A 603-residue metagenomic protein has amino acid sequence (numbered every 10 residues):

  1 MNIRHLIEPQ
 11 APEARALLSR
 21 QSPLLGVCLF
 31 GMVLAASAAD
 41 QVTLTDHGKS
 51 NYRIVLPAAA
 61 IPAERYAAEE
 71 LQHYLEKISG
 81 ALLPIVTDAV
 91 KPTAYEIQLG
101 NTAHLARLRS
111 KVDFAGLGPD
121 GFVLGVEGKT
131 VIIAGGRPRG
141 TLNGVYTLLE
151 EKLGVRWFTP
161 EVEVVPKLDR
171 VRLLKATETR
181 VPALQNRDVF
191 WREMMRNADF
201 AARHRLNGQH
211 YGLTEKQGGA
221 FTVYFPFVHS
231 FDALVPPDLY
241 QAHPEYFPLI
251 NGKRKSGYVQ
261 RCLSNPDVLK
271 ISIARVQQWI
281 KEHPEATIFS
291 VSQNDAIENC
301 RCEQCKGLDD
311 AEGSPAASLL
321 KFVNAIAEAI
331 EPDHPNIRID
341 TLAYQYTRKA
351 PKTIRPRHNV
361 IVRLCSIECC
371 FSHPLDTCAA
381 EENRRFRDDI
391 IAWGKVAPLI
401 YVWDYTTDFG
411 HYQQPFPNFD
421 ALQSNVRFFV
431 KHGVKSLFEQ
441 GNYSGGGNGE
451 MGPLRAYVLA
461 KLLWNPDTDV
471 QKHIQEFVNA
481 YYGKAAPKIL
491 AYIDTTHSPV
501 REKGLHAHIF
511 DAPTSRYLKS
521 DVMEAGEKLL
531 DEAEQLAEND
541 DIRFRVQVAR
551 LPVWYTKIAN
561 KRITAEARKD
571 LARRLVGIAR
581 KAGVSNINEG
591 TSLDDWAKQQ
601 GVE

Functional and structural regions predicted by a protein language model:
S22-A35: Bacterial N-terminal signal peptides
A36-D40: Boundary at the C-terminal end of the N-terminal hydrophobic targeting segment
S50, A59, A67-E70, Y74 (+6 more regions): Feature activates predominantly on carbohydrate-active enzymes
I85-D113: Short, well-ordered secondary-structure micro-motifs within conserved domains or adaptor modules
L263, D267-K270, Q278, E381-A485 (+1 more regions): Structured mid-domain segments that build the active-site/substrate or prosthetic-cofactor binding neighborhood
D309-I326, R357-D376, F429, V458-T468: Acidic, His- and aromatic-enriched active-site or binding-groove loops in soluble protein domains that engage sugars
D340-E368, Q413-F419, G447-R455: Substrate-binding cleft/loops of secretory-pathway carbohydrate-active enzymes
G433, L459-E603: Catalytic domains of carbohydrate-active enzymes that cleave complex glycans
